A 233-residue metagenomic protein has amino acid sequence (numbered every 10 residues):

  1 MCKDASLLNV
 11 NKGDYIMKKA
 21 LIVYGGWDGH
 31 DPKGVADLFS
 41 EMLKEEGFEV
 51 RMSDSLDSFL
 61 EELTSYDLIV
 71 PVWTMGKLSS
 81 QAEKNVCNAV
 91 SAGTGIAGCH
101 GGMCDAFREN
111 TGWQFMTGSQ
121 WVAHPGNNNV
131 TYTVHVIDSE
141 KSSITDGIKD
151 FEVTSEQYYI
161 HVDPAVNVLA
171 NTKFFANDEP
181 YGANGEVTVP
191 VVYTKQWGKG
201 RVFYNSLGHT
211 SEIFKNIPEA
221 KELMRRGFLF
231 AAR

Functional and structural regions predicted by a protein language model:
S6, G13-K19, E45, D178 (+2 more regions): Extracellular ligand-binding/catalytic regions of CAZymes and related secreted enzymes and adhesion modules
K19-V23, W27, D31-A106: Helical hinge/lid and interdomain linker segments adjacent to catalytic or ligand-binding clefts that mediate domain
W27-D28, G76, M103-C104, K173-A176 (+2 more regions): Short, solvent-exposed loop/turn segments at secondary-structure junctions
E46, R51, S65, N127-G198: Catalytic beta-strand/loop cores that center a nucleophilic Ser/Cys/Thr and support acyl-enzyme chemistry
K77-D146: A glycine-rich, often tryptophan-bearing local segment used as a flexible ligand/cofactor-contacting loop or short
G95-A97, N167, R201: Proline-centered loop/turn at the N-terminus of a beta-strand
W113-W121, F151-N167, G208, A220-R233: Oxidoreductase and adenylate-handling cofactor-binding alpha/beta cores
